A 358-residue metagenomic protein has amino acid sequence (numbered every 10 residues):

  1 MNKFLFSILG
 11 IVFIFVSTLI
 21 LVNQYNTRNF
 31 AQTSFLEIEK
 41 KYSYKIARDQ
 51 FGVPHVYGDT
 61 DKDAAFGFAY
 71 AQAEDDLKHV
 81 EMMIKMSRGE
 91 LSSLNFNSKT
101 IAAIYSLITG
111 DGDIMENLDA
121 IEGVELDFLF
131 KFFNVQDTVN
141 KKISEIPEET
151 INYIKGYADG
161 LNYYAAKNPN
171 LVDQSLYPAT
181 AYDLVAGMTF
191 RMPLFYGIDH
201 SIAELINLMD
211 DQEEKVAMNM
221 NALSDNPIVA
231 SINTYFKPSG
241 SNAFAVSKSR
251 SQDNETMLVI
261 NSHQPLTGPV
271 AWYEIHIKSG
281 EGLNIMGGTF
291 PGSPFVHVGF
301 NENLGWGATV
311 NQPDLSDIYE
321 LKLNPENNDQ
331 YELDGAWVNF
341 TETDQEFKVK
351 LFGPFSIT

Functional and structural regions predicted by a protein language model:
M1-L5: Positively charged n-region of N-terminal signal peptides that target proteins for export
F6-L21: Hydrophobic membrane-insertion alpha-helices, especially the h-region of bacterial N-terminal signal peptides
I20-M257, S262-G268, G280-G282, M286-T289 (+2 more regions): Substrate-recognition/specificity elements adjacent to catalytic centers across diverse enzyme folds
F51-V53, N254-E255, E302-L304, F355-I357: Loop/turn elements at helix/coil->beta-strand transitions in domains of secreted/extracellular proteins
P54-V56, M257-L258, L333, F340 (+1 more regions): Generic recognition of long tandem-repeat/solenoid scaffolds
I275-H276: Glycine-rich, phosphate-binding/catalytic loops in enzymes
E281-F355: Compact, glycine/acidic-enriched structural inserts
